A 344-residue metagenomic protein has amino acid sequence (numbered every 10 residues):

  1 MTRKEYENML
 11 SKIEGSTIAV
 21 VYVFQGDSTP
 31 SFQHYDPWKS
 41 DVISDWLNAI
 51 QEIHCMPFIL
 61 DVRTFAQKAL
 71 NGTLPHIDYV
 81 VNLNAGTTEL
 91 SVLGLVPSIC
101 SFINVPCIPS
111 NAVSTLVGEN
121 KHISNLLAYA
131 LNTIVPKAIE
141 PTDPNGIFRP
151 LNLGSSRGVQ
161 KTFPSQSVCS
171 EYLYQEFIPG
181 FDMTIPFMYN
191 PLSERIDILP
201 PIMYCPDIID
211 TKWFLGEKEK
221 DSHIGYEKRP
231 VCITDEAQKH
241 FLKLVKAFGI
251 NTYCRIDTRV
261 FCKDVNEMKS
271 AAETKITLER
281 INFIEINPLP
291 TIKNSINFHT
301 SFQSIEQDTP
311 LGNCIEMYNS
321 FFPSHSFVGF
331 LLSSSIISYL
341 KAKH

Functional and structural regions predicted by a protein language model:
M1-Y22, T73-L74, A112-T184, Y189-E194 (+3 more regions): Active-site nucleotide/adenylate-binding loops and adjacent lid/helix of ATP-dependent enzymes
T2, I233-H344: ATP-dependent carboxylate activation and anion-phosphoryl transfer catalytic cores that bind Mg-ATP to form
T2-A49: N-terminal Rossmann-like dinucleotide-binding module
Q25-T29, L153-G154, H223-I224: A short, flexible beta-alpha/helix-coil linker loop
G26-D27, Y35-P136: Conserved N-proximal alpha/beta basic substrate-recognition cap immediately N-terminal to, or forming the N-lobe
V80, C107, A138, F148 (+3 more regions): Generic preference for hydrophobic
F163-H240, V260-N282: Phosphate-binding site of ATP-dependent enzymes
